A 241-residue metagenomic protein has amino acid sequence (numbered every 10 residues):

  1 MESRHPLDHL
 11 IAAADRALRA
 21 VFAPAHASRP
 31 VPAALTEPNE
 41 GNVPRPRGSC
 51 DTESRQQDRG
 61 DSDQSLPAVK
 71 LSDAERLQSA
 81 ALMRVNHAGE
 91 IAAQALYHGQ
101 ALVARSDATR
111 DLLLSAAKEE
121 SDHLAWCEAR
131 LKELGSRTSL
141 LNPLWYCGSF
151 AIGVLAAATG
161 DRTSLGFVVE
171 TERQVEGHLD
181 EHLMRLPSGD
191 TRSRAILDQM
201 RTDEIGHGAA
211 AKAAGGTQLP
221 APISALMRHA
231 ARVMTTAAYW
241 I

Functional and structural regions predicted by a protein language model:
M1-I241: Non-heme di-metal
